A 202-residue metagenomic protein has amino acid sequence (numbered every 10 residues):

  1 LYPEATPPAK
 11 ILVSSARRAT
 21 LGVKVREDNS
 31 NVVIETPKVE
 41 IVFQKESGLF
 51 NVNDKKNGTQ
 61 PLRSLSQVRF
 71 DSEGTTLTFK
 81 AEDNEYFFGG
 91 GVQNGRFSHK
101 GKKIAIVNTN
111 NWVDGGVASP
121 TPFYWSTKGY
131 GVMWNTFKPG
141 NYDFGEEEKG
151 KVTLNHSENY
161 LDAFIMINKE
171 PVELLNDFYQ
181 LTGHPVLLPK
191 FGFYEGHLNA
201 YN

Functional and structural regions predicted by a protein language model:
L1-G192, G196-L198: N-terminal accessory segment at the very beginning of proteins
N202: Short, acidic/polar
